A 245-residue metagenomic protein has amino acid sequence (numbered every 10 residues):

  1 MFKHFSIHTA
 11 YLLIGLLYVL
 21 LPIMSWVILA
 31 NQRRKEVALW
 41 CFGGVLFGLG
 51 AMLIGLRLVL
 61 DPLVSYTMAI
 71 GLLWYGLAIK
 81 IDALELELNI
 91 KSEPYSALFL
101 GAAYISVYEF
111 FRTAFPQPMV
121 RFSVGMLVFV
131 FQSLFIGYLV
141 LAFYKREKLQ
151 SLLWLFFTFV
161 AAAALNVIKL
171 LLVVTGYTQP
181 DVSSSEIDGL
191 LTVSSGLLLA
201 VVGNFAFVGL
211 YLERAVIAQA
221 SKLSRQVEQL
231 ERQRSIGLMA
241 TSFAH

Functional and structural regions predicted by a protein language model:
M1-L20: Hydrophobic transmembrane alpha-helical segments in integral membrane proteins
Y11-G15, L72, G196, V227 (+1 more regions): Short, surface-exposed alpha-helical recognition segments that flank or form part of ligand/macromolecule-binding
V19-V37, L49-L190, S195-Y211: Juxtamembrane segments at transmembrane-helix boundaries in multi-pass signal-transduction membrane proteins
G203-S221, R225: Signal-transducing coiled-coil linker helices
A220-H245: Conserved HAMP-HisKA connector
